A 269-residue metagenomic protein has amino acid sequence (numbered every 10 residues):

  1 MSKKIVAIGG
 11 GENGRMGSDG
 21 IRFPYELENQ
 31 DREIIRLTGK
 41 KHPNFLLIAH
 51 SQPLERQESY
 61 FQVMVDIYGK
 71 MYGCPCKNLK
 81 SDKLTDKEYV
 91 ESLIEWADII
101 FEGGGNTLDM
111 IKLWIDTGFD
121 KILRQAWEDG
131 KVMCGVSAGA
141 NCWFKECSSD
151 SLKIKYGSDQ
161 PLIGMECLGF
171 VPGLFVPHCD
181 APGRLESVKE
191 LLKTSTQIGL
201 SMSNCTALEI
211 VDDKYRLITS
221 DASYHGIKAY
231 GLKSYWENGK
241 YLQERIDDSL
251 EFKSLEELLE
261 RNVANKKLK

Functional and structural regions predicted by a protein language model:
M1-K41, I48, Q52, E58 (+3 more regions): C-terminal and late-domain segments of enzyme folds
A7, I99-G103, C134, F175-V176: Structural motif
R15, M110-I111, F144: Glycine/Thr-rich phosphate-binding loops of Rossmann-like dinucleotide-binding domains
L46-G105, D109: Portal/gating segments that form or line small-molecule/metal binding sites
L93-W96, T117-G130: Catalytic-core regions built around general acid/base machinery
F101-G104, W127-E146: Catalytic nucleophile loop
T107-T117: Glycine/threonine-rich flexible loop motifs
